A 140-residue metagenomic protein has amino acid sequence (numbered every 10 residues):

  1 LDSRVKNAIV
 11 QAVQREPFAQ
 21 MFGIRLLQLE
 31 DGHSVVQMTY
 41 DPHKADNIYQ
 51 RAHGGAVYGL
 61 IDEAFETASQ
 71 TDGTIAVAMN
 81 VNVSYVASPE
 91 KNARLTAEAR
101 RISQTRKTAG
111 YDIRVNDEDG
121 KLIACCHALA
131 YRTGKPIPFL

Functional and structural regions predicted by a protein language model:
L1-E16: Extreme N-terminal tail/first-helix region
L1-S3, E90-T96, R100-L140: HotDog/MaoC-like acyl-thioester-processing domains
Q20-F22, G32-S34, I75-V81, A93-L95 (+2 more regions): A generic structural signal for short beta-strands and their flanking turns/coil linkers
M21-R51: Catalytic strand-loop segment that frames the active site of acyl-thioester-processing enzymes
M38-Y40, Y85, R132: Hydrophobic residues in beta-strands and at strand termini
I48-D62, E66: Compact, glycine-rich, soluble single-domain proteins
E66-T96, R101: Hydrophobic beta-strand-centered segment that forms part of the acyl-chain substrate-binding groove
